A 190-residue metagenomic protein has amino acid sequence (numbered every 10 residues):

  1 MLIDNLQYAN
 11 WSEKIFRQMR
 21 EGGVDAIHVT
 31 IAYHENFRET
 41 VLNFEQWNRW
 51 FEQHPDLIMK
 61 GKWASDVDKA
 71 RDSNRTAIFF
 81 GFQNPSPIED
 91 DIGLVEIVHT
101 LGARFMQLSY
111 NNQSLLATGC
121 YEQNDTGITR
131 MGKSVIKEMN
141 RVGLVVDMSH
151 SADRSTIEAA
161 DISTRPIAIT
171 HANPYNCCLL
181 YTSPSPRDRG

Functional and structural regions predicted by a protein language model:
M1-S12: Replace "His-x-His-based motif
L6, W63, G102, V146: Conserved, mostly hydrophobic/aromatic
W11-K14, Q18-E21, A26-E96, N111 (+4 more regions): A metal-dependent hydrolase metal-coordination microenvironment
G23-V24, A103-R104, I162-A168: Glycine-enriched alpha-helix->loop->beta-strand junction motifs that scaffold or abut catalytic
R104-N111, T170: Non-cysteine beta-strand/loop elements that form the S-adenosyl-L-methionine
P166-I167, N173, R187: Short, proline-centered helix/strand-breaking motifs
Y181-G190: Conserved small/polar residues in nucleotide/adenosyl-binding loops
